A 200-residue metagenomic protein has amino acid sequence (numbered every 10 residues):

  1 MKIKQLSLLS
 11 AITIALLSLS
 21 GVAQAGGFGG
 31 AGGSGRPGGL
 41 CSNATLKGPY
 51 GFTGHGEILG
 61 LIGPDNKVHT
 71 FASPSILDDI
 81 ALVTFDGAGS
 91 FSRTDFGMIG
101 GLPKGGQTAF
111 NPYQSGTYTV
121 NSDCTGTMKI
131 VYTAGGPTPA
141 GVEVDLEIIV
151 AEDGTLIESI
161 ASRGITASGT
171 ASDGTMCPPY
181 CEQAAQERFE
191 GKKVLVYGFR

Functional and structural regions predicted by a protein language model:
M1-S10: Bacterial N-terminal signal peptides that target proteins for export
K2, L19-Q24: N-terminal hydrophobic targeting segments
S10-L19: Bacterial N-terminal signal peptides
Q24-R200: Mature soluble binding/inhibitory domains
